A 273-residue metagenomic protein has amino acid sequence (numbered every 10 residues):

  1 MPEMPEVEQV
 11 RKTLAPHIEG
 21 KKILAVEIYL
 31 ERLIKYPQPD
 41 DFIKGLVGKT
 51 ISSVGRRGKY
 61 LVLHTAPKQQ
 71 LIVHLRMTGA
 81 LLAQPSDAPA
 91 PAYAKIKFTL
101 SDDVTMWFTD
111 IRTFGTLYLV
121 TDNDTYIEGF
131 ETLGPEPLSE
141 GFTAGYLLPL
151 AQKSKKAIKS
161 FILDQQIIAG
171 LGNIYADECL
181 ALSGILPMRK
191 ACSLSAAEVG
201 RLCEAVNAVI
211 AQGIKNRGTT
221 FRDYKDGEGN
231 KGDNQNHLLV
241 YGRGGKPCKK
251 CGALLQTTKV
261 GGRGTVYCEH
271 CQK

Functional and structural regions predicted by a protein language model:
M1-L117, D124: Gly/Gly-Pro- and Ser/Thr-rich, intrinsically disordered tail segments characteristic of DNA damage-repair and tolerance
M1-M4, P137, G141, S195-C203: Generic detection of long, well-ordered alpha-helical segments
L24-F42, G55, V62, L150-K273: Basic, nucleic-acid-binding surfaces and adjacent catalytic neighborhoods in DNA/RNA-processing proteins
G48, G58, G79, G115 (+5 more regions): Glycine-centered flexibility motif
P67, M77, D102, R112 (+5 more regions): A broadly conserved detector of short glycine/acidic/proline-rich loop/turn motifs that flank catalytic sites and bind
L71-G170, Y175-A181, K190: Phosphate/anion-contacting hairpin/loop surfaces
